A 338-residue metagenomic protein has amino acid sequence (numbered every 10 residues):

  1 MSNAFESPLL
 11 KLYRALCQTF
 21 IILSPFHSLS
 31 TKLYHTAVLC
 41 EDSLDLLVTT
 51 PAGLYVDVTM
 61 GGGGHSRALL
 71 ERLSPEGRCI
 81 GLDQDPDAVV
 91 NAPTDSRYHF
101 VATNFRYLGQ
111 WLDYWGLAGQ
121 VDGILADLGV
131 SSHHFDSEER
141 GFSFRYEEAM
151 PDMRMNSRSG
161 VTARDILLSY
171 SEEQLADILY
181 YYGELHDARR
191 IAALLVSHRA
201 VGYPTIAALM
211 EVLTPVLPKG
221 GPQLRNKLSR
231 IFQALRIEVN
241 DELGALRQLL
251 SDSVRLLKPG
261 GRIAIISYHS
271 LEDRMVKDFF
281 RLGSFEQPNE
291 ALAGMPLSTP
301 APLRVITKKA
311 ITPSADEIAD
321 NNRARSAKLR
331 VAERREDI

Functional and structural regions predicted by a protein language model:
M1, I21-I22: Short hydrophobic transmembrane-like helices used for membrane targeting/insertion
M1-N3, L117: Residue-level detector of transmembrane insertion/anchoring sites
N3-R14: Intrinsic disorder/low-complexity segments
S7, I22-S24, S28: Generic detector of N-terminal low-structure segments
F26-I338: S-adenosyl-L-methionine-dependent methyltransferase catalytic core, i.e., the SAM/SAH-binding region
